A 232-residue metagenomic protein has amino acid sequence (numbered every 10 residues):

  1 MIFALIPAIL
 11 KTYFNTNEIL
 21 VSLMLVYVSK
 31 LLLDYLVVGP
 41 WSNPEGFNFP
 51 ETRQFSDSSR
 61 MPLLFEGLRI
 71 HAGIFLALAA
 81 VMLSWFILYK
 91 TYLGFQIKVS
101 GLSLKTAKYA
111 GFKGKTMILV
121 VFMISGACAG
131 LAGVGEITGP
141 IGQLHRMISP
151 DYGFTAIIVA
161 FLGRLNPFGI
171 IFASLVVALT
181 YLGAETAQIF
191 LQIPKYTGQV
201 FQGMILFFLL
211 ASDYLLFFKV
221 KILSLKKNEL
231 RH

Functional and structural regions predicted by a protein language model:
M1-I2, V26-D34, G73-F86, F122-A132 (+3 more regions): Hydrophobic core segments of alpha-helical transmembrane domains in multi-pass membrane transport and ion-translocation
M1-L20, M24-L25: Alpha-helical transmembrane segments within multi-pass membrane transporters and channels
K11-Y13, L88, L162: Helix-capping/transition residues at the boundaries of transmembrane alpha-helices and the short helical linkers
T12, V38-F47, F168, Q192-Q199 (+1 more regions): A cytosolic-side transmembrane-helix exit/cap motif
E18-K90, N228: Transmembrane helix-bundle core of multi-pass membrane transporters and related energy-transducing complexes
E66-Q143, P167-F168: Helix-loop-helix "hairpin" substructures at the membrane interface of multi-pass membrane proteins
L102, Y109, K113-T116, A184-H232: Cytosolic-side transmembrane-helix boundaries in multi-pass membrane proteins
M123-G203: Transmembrane alpha-helical segments in multi-pass inner-membrane proteins
